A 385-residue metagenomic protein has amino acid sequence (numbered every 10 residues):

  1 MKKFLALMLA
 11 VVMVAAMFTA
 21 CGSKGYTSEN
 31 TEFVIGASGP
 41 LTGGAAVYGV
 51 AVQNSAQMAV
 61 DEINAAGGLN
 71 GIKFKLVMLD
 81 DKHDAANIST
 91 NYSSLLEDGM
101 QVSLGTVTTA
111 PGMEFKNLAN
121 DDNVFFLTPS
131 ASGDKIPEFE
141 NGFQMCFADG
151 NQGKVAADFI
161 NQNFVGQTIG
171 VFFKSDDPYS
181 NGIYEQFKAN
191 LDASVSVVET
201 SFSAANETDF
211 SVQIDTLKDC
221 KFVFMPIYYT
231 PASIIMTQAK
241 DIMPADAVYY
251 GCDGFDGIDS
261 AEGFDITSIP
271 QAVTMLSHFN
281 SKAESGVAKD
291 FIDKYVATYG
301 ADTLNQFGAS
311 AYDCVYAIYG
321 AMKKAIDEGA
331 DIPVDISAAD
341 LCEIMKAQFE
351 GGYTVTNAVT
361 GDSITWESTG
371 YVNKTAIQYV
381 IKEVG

Functional and structural regions predicted by a protein language model:
M1-L7: Positively charged n-region of N-terminal signal peptides that target proteins for export
V11-A15: Alpha-helical transmembrane segments
A16-A20: C-terminal motif of bacterial Sec signal peptides marking the signal peptidase cleavage site
G22-G385: Extracytosolic ligand-binding ectodomains
